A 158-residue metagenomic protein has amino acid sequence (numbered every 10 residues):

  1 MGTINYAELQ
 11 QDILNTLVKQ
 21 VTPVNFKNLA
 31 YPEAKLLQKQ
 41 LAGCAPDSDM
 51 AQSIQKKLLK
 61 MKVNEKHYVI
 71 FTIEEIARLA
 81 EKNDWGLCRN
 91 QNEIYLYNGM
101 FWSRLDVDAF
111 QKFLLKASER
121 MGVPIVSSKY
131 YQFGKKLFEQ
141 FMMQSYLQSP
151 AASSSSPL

Functional and structural regions predicted by a protein language model:
G2-L158: Intein modules and their embedded homing endonuclease domains
